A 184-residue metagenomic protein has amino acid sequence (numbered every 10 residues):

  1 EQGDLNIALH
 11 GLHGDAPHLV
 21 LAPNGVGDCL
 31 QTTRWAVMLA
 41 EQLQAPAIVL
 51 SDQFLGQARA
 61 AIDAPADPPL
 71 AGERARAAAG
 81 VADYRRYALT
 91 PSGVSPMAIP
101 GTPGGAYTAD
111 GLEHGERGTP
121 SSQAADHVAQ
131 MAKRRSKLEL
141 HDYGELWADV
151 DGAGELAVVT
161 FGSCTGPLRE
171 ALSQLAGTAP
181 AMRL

Functional and structural regions predicted by a protein language model:
E1-D15: Flexible glycine/proline-rich, aromatic-decorated loop/lid segments
G14-A22: Short beta-alpha connecting loops at secondary-structure transitions that line or flank enzyme active sites
G25-V26: A generic structural motif
T32, V37-L184: Flexible, low-complexity linker and terminal segments
